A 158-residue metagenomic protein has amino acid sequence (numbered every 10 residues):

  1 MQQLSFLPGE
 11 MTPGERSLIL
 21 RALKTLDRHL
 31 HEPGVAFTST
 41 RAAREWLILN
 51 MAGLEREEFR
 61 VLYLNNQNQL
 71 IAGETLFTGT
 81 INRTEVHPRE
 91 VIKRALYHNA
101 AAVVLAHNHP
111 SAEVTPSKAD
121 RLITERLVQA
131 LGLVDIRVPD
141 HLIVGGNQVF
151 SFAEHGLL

Functional and structural regions predicted by a protein language model:
Q2-L20, A42, Q67, F77-L158: Active-site-proximal loop/helix of nucleotide/amide-processing enzymes and allied scaffolds
S17-T75: Long amphipathic N-terminal alpha/beta scaffold segment
